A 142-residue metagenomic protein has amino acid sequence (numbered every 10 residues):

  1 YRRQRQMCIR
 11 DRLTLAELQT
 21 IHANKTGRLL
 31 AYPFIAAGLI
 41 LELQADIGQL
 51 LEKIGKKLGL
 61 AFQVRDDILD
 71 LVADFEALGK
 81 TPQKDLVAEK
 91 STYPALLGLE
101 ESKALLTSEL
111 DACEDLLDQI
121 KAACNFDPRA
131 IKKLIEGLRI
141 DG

Functional and structural regions predicted by a protein language model:
Y1-I9: Single conserved hydrophobic/aromatic residue that forms the stacking wall/gate of nucleotide- or nucleobase-binding
D11-R28, Y32, Q49-K53, D74-A112 (+1 more regions): Divalent-cation-assisted or electrostatically stabilized phosphate/pyrophosphate-binding catalytic cores
T14, I47, S102, A123-A130: Residue-level recognition of alpha-helical structural elements
A36-I40: Alpha-helical transmembrane segments of multipass membrane proteins
A61, C113-L116, L134, L138: Amphipathic alpha-helices that form helix-helix packing interfaces
F62-A73: Acidic (Asp/Glu-rich) catalytic motifs at the cytosolic membrane interface
N125-G142: Short, amphipathic C-terminal "tail helix"
